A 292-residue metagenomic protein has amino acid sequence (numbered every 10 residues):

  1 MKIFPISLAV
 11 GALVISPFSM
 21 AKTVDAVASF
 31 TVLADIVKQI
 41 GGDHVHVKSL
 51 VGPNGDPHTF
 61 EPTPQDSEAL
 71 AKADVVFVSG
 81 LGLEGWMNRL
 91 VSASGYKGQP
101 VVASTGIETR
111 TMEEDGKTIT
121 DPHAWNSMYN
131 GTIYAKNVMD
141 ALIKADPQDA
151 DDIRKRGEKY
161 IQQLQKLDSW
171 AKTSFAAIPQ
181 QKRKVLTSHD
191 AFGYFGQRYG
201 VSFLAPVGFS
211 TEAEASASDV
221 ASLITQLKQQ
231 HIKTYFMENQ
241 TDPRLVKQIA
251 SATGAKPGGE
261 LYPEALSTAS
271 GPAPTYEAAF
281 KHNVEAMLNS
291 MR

Functional and structural regions predicted by a protein language model:
M1, A21-K22: Absolute protein N-terminus
M1-S7: Bacterial N-terminal signal peptides that target proteins for export
K22-R292: Extracytoplasmic metal-acquisition and chelation regions
